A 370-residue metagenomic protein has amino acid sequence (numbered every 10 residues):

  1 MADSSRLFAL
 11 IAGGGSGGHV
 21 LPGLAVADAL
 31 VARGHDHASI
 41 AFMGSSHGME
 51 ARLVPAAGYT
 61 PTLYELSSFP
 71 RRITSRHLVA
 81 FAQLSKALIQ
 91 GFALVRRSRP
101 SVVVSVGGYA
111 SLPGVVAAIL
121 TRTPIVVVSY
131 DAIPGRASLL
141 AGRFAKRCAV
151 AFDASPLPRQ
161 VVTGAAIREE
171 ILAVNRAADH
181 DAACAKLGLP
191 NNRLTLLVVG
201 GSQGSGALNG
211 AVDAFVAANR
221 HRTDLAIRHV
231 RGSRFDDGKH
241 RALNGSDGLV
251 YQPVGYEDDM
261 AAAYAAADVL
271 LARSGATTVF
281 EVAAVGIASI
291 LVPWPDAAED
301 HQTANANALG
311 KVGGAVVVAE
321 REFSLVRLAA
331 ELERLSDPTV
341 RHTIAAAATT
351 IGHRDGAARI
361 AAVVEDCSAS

Functional and structural regions predicted by a protein language model:
R6-G14, H37-Q83, S233, A319-R321: Conserved nucleotide-sugar phosphate-binding/catalytic loop shared by glycosyltransferases and other
M49, T60, I119-D181, K186: Active-site-proximal region of nucleotide-activated glycan assembly enzymes, centered on histidine/acidic-rich loops
L53, D179-A185, L189-L270, T303-N307 (+2 more regions): Donor-nucleotide binding loops and adjacent catalytic segments primarily of GT-B fold Leloir glycosyltransferases
Q90-V103, S111-V126, L139-F144: Glycosyltransferases and closely related glycan-assembly transferases that use nucleotide-activated donors
R99-V102, E257, A265-F280, I287-A288: Acidic donor-binding loop of glycosyltransferase active sites
A272, A288-E299: Short hydrophobic beta-strand element within catalytic cores of glycosyltransferases and related nucleotide-activated
V340-R354: A short, well-ordered alpha-helix in the C-terminal region of glycosyltransferases
H353-S370: C-terminal alpha-helical cap of glycosyltransferases
